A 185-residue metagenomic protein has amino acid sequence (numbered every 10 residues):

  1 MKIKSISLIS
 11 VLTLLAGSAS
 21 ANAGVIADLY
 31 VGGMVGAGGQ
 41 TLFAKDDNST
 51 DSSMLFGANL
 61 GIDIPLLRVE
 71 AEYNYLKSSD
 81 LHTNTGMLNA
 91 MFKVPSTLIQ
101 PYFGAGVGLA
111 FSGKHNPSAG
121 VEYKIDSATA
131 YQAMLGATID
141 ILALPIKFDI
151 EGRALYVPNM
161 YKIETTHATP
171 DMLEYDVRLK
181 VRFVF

Functional and structural regions predicted by a protein language model:
M1-I26, V184-F185: Cleavable N-terminal export/targeting peptides
I3-S5, V69, A154, V181: Hydrophobic alpha-helical segments, especially transmembrane helices and their immediate juxtamembrane helical caps
I9, Y75-K77, Y156: Composition-driven detection of intrinsically disordered, low-complexity segments
A21-Y75, R182-V184: Short glycine/proline- and aromatic-enriched beta-strand/turn motifs that initiate or cap beta-hairpins
G39-D51, S79-N84, G113-E122, M160-H167: Outer-membrane beta-barrel translocator domains and adjoining extracellular loop/strand segments of Gram-negative
S49-S53, S127-A128, D171: Short, conserved glycine- and acidic-residue-centered signature motifs in active-site or ligand-binding loops
N59-A119, Y123-Y131, I139-F148, V177-F183: Gram-negative (and chloroplast) outer-membrane scaffold detector with strong preference for beta-barrel transmembrane
A133, T138-F185: Predominantly the C-terminal beta-signal and adjacent terminal strand-loop region of outer-membrane beta-barrel
